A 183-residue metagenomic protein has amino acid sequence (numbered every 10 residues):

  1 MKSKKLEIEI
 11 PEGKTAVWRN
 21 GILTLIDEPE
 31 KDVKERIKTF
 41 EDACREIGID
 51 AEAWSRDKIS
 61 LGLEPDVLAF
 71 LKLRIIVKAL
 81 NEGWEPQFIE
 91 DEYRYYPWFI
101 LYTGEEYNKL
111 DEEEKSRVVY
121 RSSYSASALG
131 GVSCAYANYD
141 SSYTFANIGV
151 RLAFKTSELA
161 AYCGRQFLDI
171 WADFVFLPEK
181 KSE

Functional and structural regions predicted by a protein language model:
M1-S3, K180-E183: Short acidic DE-rich linear segments
K2-K72: Charge-rich, low-complexity N-terminal segments
D57-K115: Acidic, glycine-rich loop-and-strand cores that form catalytic or ligand-binding grooves in diverse globular domains
R94-E106, E112-G149: Short aromatic-glycine-(Arg/Gly/Cys) micro-motifs in beta-strand/loop hairpins
S141, E179-K180: Helix-coil modules at protein/domain termini and other flexible surface or pore-lining loops, especially C-terminal
K155-D169: A short, charged, amphipathic alpha-helix used as a generic interaction element across diverse proteins
F167-P178: Short arginine-rich
